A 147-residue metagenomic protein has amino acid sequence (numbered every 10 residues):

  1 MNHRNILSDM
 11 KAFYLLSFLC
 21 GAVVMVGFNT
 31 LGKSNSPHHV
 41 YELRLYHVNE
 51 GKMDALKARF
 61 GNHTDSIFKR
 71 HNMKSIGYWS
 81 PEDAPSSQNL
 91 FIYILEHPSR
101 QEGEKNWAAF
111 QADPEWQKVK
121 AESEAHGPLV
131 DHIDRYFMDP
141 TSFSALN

Functional and structural regions predicted by a protein language model:
M1-R4, S8-F13: Positively charged n-region of N-terminal signal peptides that target proteins for export
F18-P37: Bacterial Sec-dependent signal peptides at the C-terminal "C-region" and cleavage site
L31-P37, A58-I76, E96-F137, T141: An amphipathic, aromatic/His-enriched active-site/gating alpha helix that lines ligand/cofactor pockets
V40-L45, L56, L90-L95, R135: Short, structured motif recognition centered on aromatic/hydrophobic residues
G51, P81-P85, P98-E102, T141-F143: Solvent-exposed loop/turn segments at secondary-structure junctions within structured extracellular/periplasmic domains
D54-A55, S144-L146: Short, solvent-exposed loop/turn elements at domain surfaces
P81-S87, A125-P128: A short beta-turn/loop motif at secondary-structure boundaries
